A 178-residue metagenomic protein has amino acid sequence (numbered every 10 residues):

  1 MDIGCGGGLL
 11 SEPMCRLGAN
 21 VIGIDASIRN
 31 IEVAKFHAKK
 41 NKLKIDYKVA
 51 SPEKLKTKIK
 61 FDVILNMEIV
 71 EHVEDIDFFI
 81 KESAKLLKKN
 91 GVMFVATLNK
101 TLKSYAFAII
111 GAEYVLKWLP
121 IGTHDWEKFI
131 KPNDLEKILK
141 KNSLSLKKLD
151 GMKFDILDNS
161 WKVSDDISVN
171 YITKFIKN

Functional and structural regions predicted by a protein language model:
M1-Y105, P132-L135, T173-K177: Conserved SAM-binding loop
H37-L43, I110-G111, W161-D165: Short low-complexity, flexible loop/linker segments enriched in glycine and/or proline with clustered acidic
D46-K48, K147-D150: General small-molecule cofactor/ligand-binding pocket signal
T97, K117-D134: Acceptor-substrate binding/catalytic loop of class I
K100, F154-I156: Residue-level marker for beta-strand->alpha-helix junctions and adjacent short loops that shape enzyme
Y105-Y114: Short, flexible, mixed-charge acidic loops at enzyme active sites
W126-S143, L149: Short alpha-helix
S160-N178: Core SAM-dependent methyltransferase catalytic element
